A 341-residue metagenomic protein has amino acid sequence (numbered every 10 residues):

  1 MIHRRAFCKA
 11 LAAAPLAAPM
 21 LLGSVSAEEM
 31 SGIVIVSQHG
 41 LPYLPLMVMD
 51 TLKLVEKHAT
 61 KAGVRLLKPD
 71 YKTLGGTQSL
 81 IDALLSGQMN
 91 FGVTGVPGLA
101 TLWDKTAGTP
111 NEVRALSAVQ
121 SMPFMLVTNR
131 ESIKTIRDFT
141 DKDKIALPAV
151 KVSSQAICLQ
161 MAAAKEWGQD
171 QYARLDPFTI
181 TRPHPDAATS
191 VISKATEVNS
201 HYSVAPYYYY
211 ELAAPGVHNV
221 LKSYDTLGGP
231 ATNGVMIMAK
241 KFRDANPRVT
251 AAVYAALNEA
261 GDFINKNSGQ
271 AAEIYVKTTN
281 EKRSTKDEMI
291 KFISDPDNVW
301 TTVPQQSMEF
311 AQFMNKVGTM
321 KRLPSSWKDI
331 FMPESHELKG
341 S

Functional and structural regions predicted by a protein language model:
M1-P15: N-terminal secretory signal peptides and thylakoid transit peptides that target proteins across membranes
L22-A27: Sec/Tat signal peptide C-region and signal peptidase I cleavage site
E28-T181, N199-A205, G229-P230: Short, glycine-/small- and polar/acidic-enriched structural segments that line small-molecule recognition paths
Y43, T77, I81, L85 (+12 more regions): Extracytoplasmic/secreted envelope proteins and their assembly/folding machinery, especially bacterial periplasmic
E56-V64, D225-G228, D295-P304: Short, solvent-exposed loop/beta-turn-alpha elements that line the ligand-binding surface or hinge of extracytoplasmic
G168, R174, I180, P185-K277: Pocket-lining segment of extracytoplasmic ligand-binding domains
R243-K321: Secondary-structure end/capping motifs
M314-S341: Conserved C-terminal helix/tail region of periplasmic/extracytoplasmic solute-binding proteins
